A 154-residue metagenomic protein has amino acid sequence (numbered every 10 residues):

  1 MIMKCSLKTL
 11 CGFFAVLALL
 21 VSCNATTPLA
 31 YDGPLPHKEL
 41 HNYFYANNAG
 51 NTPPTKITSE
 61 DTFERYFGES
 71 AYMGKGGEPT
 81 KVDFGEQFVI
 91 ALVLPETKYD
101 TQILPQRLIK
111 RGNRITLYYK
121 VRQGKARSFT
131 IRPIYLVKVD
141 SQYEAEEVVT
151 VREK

Functional and structural regions predicted by a protein language model:
I2-F13: Bacterial N-terminal signal peptides that target proteins for export
C11-S22: Bacterial N-terminal signal peptides
C23-K154: Exposed, flexible binding/inhibitory loops of compact, secreted disulfide-stabilized domains
